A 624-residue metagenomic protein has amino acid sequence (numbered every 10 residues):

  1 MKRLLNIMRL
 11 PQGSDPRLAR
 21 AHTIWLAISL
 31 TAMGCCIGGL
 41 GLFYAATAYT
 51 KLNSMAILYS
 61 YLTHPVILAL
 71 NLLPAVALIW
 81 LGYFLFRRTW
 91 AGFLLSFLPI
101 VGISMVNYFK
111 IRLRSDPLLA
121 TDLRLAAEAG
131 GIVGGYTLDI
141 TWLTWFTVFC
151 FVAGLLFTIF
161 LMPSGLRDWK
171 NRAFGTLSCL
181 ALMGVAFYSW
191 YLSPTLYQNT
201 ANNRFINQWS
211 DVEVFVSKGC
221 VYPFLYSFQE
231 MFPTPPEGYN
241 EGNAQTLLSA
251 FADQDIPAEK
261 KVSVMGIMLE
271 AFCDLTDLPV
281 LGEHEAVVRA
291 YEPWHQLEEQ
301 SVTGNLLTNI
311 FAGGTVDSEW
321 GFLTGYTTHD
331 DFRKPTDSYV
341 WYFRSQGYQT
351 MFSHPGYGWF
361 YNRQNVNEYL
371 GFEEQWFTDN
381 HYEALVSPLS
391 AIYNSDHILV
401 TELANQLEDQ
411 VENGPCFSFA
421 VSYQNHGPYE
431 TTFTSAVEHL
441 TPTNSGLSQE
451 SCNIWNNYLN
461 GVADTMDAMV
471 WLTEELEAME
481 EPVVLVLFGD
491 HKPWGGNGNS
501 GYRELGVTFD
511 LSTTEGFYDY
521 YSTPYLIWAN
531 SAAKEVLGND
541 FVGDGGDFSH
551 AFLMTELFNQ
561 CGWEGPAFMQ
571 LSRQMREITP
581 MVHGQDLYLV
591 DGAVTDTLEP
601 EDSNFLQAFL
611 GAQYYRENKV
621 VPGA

Functional and structural regions predicted by a protein language model:
K2-D211: Transmembrane and membrane-interface helices of multi-pass, inner-membrane envelope-modifying transferases
L4-I7, N203, G219, D337-S338 (+2 more regions): Serine-centered coil/turn micro-motif
Y44-L52, L58, L62-V66, L70-L72 (+15 more regions): Hydrophobic N-terminal alpha-helices or hydrophobic patches in metabolic proteins across all domains of life
R114, A120-L123, Y136, W209-V221 (+2 more regions): Membrane-interface micro-motifs in multi-pass membrane enzymes
R114, D122-G134, L143-F146, Y222-P233 (+2 more regions): Short alpha-helical interface patches
L123-A126, K218-L225, A244, Y291 (+2 more regions): Alpha-helix initiation and N-capping motif
S189-G266: Membrane-interface segments at or immediately adjacent to transmembrane helices that form the boundary between
S249-E259, G266-L269, D274-A624: Solvent-exposed soluble domains appended to multi-pass membrane proteins
